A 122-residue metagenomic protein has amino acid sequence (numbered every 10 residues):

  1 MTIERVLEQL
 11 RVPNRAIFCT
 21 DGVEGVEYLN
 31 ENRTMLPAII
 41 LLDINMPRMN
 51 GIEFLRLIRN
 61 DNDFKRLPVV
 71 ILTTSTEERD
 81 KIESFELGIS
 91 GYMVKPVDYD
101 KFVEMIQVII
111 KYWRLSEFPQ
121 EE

Functional and structural regions predicted by a protein language model:
E4-R5, F18-I39, V103: Acidic, metal-coordinating helix/loop segments flanking the phosphotransfer/catalytic sites of two-component signaling
V12-P13, M35-I39, D63-P68: His-Asp phosphorelay/catalytic-motif detector in bacterial-type signaling
L42-D43, T73: Active-site residues of response regulator receiver
M46-M49: Receiver (REC) domain active-site loop signature in two-component systems and cognate sites in sensor histidine kinases
I71-T76, P96: Conserved active-site segment of CheY-like receiver
S90: Short, glycine/charged-rich "phosphate-handling" switch motifs in NTP-dependent and phosphotransfer domains
V97-I110, S116-E122: C-terminal output helix
